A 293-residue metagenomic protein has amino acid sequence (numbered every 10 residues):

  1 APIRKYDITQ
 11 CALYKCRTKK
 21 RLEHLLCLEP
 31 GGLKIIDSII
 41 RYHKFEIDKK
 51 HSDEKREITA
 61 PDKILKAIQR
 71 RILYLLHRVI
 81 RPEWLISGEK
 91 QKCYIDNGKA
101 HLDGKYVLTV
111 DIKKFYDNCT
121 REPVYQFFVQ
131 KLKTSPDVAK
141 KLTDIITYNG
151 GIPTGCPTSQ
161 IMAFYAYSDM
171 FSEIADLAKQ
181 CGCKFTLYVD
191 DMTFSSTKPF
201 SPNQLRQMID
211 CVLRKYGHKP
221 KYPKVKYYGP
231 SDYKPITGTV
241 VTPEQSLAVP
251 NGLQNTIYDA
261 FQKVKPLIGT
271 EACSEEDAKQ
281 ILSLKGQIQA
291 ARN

Functional and structural regions predicted by a protein language model:
A1-K49, E54-V110, F115-D137, K141-N149 (+3 more regions): Right-hand nucleic-acid polymerase module
V79-W84, A178-F185: Long, hydrophobic, amphipathic alpha-helical segments used as structural scaffolds
K92-I95, L177-C181: Short amphipathic beta-strand starts and helix->beta connectors
T109-K113, G155, S159, Q180-T197: Catalytic palm active-site di-aspartate
